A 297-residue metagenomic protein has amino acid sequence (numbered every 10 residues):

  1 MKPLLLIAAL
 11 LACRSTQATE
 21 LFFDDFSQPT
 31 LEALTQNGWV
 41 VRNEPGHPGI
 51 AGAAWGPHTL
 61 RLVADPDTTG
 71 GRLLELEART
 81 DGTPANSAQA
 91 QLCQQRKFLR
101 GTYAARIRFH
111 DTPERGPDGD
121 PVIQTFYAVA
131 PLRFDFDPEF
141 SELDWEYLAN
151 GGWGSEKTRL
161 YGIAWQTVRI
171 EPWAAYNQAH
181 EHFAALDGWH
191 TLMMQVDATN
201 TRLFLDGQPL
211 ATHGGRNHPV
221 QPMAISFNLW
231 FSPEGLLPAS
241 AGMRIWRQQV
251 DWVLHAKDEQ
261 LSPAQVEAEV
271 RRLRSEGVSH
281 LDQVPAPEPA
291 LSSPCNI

Functional and structural regions predicted by a protein language model:
M1-P3: Positively charged n-region of N-terminal signal peptides that target proteins for export
C13-S15: N-terminal signal peptide c-region/cleavage motif recognized by signal peptidases
A18-D120, Q124-P131, G151, D251-I297: Low-complexity, Ser/Thr/Pro/Gly-rich disordered linker/stalk regions
F26, Y103-A105, G188-V196, T201-L203: Short tryptophan-centered beta-strand motifs in secreted/extracellular beta-sheet-rich domains of glycan-recognition
L92-Y103, H180-G188, H218: Extracellular/lumenal carbohydrate-interaction signature centered on repeated Trp-anchored short motifs
V122-E139, L148-N150, Q208-P209, N217: Short edge-strand/loop segments of extracellular domains
F134-W189, G235: Glycine-aromatic-enriched beta-strand/loop faces of beta-sandwich-type recognition domains, especially lectin-like
R216-Q248: Flexible glycan-contacting loops in extracellular carbohydrate-active proteins
